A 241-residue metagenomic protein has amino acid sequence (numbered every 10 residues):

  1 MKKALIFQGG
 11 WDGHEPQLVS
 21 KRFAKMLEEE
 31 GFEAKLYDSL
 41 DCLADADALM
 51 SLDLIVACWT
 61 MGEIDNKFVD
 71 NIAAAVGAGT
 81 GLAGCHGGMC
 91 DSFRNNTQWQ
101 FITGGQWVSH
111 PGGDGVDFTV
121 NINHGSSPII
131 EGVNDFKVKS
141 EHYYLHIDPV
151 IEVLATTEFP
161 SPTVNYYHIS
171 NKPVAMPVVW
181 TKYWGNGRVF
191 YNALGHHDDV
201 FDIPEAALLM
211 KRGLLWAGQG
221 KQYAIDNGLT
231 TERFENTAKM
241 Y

Functional and structural regions predicted by a protein language model:
K2-K3, E29-E30, H168-M176, Y183-Y241: Extracellular ligand-binding/catalytic regions of CAZymes and related secreted enzymes and adhesion modules
K3-I6, D12-S92: Helical hinge/lid and interdomain linker segments adjacent to catalytic or ligand-binding clefts that mediate domain
F7, Y37, T156, N192: Hydrophobic residues at beta-strand termini and immediately following loops that shape nucleotide-binding pockets
W11-D12, G62, M89-D91, E158-S161 (+2 more regions): Short, solvent-exposed loop/turn segments at secondary-structure junctions
E28, S51, G113-G185, N227 (+1 more regions): Catalytic beta-strand/loop cores that center a nucleophilic Ser/Cys/Thr and support acyl-enzyme chemistry
E63-G132: A glycine-rich, often tryptophan-bearing local segment used as a flexible ligand/cofactor-contacting loop or short
G81-A83, E152, R188: Proline-centered loop/turn at the N-terminus of a beta-strand
Q98-W107, F136-E152, G195, A206-Y223: Oxidoreductase and adenylate-handling cofactor-binding alpha/beta cores
